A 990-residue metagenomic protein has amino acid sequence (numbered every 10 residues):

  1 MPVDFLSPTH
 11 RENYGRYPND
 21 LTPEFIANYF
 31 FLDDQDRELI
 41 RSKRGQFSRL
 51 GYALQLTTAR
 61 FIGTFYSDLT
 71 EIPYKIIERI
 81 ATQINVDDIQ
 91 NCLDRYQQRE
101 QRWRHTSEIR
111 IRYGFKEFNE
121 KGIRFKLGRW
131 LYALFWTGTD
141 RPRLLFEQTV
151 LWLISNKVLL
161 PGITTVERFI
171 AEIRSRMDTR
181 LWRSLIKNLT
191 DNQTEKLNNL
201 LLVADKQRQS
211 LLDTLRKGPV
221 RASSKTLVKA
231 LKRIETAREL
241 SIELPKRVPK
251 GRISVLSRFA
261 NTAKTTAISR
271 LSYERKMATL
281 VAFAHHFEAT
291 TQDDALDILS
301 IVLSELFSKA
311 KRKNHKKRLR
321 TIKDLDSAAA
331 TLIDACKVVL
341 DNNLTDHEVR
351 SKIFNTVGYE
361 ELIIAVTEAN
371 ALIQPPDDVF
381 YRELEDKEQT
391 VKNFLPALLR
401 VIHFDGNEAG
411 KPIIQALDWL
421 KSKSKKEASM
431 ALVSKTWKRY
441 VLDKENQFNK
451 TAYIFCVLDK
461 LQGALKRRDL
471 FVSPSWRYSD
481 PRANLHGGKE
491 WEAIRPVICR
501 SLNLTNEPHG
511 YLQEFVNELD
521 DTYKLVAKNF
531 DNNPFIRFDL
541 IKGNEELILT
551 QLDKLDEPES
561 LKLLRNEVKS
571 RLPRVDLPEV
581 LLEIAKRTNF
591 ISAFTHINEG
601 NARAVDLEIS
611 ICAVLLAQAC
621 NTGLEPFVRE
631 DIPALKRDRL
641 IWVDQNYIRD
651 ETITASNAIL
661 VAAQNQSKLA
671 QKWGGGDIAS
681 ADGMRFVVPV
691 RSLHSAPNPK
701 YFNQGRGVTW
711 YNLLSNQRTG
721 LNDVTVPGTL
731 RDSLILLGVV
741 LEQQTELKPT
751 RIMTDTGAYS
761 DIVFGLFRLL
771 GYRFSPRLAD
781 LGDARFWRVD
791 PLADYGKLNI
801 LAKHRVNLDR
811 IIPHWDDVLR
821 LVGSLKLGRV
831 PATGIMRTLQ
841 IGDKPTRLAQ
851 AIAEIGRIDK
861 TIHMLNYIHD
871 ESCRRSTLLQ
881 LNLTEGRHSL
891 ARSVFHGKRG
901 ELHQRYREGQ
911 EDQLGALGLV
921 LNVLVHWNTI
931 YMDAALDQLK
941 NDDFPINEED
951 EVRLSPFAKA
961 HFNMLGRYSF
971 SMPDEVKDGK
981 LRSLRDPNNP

Functional and structural regions predicted by a protein language model:
P2-N517: Long amphipathic alpha-helical coiled-coil/heptad-repeat bundle
R37, N566, I597-N598, A604-A613 (+4 more regions): Glycine- and acidic
G51-Y52, E71-Y74, A619-D631, R637: Short, charged amphipathic recognition helices of the HTH superfamily and cognate SANT/SANTA-like modules
G63, F627, A679-R685, I752-G757: Short, conserved catalytic/metal-binding motifs centered on acidic residues
D521-P626, E630: Structured, charged N-terminal subsegments at the starts of enzyme catalytic cores and at intra-chain domain/subunit
R629-K668, N698-D816: Catalytic or ion-translocation cores adjacent to nucleophile or general acid/base/metal-coordination motifs in diverse
V661-A696: Structured nucleic-acid-interacting core domains from mobile-element enzymes and related host factors, especially RNase
I800-P990: Long, compositionally biased intrinsically disordered regions
